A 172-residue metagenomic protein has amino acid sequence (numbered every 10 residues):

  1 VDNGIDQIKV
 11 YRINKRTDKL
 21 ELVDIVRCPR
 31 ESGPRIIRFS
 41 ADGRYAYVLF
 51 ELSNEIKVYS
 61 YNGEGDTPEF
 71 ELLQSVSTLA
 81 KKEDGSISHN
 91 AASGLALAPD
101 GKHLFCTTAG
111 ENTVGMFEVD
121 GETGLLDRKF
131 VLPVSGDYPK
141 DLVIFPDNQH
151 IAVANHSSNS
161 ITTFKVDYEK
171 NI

Functional and structural regions predicted by a protein language model:
V1-N3, S40, V48-E51, C106-A109 (+1 more regions): Conserved beta-strand positions in repeat-built beta-propeller and related beta-rich domains
V1-R16, R27-C28, L97, E111 (+1 more regions): Structural preference for solvent-exposed beta-strand-turn elements and adjacent flexible terminal/loop segments within
I5-D6, E31-G33, S40-E64: Beta-propeller domains
D6-I8, N54-I56, N112-V114, N159-I161: Structural signal for beta-propeller blades
Y11-D18, Y59-F70, F117-G124, F164-I172: Short loop/turn segments immediately following beta-strands, especially the blade-tip and inter-blade linker loops
E21-R27, P68-T78, L126-P133: Beta-propeller fold detector
C28-Y45, T78-G101, S135-H150: Beta-rich, blade/repeat-based domains predominating in secreted/periplasmic proteins but also intracellular
G115-E118, T123-F164: C-terminal hydrophobic structural anchor segments that stabilize assembly/packing rather than catalytic chemistry
